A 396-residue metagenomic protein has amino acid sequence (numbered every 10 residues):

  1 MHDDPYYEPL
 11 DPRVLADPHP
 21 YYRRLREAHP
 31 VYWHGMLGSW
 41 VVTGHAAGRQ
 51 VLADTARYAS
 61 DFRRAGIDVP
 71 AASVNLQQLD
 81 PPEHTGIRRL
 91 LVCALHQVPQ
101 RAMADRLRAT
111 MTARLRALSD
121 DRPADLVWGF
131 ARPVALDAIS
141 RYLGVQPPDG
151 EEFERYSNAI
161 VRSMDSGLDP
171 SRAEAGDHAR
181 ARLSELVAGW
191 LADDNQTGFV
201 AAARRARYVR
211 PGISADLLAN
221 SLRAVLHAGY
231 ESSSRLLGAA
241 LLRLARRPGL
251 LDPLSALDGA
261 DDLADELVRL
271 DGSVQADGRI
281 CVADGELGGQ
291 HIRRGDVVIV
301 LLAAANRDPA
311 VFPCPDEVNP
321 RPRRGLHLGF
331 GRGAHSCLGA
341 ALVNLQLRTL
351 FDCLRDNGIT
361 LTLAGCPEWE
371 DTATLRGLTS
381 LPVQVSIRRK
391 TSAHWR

Functional and structural regions predicted by a protein language model:
M1-R396: Cytochrome P450
